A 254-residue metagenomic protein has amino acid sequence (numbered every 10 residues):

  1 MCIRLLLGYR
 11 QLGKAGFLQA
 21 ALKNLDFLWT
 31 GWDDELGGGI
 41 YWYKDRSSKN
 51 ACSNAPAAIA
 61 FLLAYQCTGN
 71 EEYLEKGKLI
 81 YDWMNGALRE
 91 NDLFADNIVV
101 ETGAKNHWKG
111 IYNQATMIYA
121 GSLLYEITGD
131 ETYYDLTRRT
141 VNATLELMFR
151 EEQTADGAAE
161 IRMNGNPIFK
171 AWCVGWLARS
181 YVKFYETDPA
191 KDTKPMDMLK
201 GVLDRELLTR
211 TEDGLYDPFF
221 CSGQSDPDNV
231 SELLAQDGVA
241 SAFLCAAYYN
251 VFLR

Functional and structural regions predicted by a protein language model:
M1-C67, E71, E75-K78: Extended ligand-binding groove/face enriched in aromatic
M1-K14, P56-N70, T116-G129, W176-K191 (+1 more regions): Well-ordered alpha-helical scaffold segments within catalytic/enzyme domains
G8, K49, T132, R139 (+1 more regions): CBM-like carbohydrate-recognition segments
G13, F17, K49, S53-P56 (+10 more regions): Structural signature of alpha-solenoid helical repeat junctions
Q19-G38, L74-A95, L136-A155, M196-L215: Long, well-ordered core segments of solenoidal/helical folds
I40-Y43, D96-A104, F149-N164: Acidic/His metal-coordination segments adjacent to aromatic residues that form catalytic metal sites in metalloenzymes
N54-A57, F61-Y65, Y73-L124: Active-site cradle of extracellular carbohydrate-active enzymes
A104-Q153: Eukaryotic tandem repeat interaction scaffolds
